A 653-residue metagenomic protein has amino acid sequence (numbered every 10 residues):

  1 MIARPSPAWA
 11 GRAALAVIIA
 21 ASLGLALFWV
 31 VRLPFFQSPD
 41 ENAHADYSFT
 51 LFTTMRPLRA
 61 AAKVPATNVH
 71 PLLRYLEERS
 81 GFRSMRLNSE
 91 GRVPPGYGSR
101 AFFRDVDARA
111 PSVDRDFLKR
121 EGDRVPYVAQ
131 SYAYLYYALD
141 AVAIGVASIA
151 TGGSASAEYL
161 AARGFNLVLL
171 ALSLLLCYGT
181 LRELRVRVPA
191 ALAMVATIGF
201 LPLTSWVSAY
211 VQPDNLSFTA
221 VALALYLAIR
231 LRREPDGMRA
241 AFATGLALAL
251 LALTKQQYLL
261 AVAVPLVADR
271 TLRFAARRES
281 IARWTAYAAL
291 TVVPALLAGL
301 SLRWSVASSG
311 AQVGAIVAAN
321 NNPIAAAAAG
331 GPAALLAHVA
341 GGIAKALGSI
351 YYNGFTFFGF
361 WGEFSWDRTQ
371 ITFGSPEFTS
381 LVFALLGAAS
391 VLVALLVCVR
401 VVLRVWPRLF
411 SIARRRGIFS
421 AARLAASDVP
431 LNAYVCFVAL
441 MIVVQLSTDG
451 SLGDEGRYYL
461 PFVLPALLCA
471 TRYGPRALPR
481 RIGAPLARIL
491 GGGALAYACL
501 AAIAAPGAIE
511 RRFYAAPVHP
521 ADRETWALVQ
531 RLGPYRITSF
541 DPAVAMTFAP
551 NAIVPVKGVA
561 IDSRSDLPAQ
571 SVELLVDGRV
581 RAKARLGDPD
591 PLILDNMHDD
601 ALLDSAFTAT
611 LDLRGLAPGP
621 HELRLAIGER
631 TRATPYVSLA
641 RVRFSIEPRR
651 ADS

Functional and structural regions predicted by a protein language model:
T54-A162, D367-S375: Interfacial juxtamembrane loops and adjacent helix segments that form the catalytic/substrate-binding surfaces
S131-Y132, G152-A171, G348-C436: Membrane-interface anchor segments at the N-terminal boundary of transmembrane helices in multi-pass membrane enzymes
A150-S156, C177-F200, T219: Transmembrane-helix signature of polytopic, membrane-embedded enzymes that assemble or transfer cell-envelope glycans
L160-R185, L223: Transmembrane-helix motifs of polytopic, lipid-linked glycan transferases
R185, A224-A243: Membrane-interface transmembrane helices that cradle and orient dolichyl/undecaprenyl
W206-S217: Short acidic/glycine- and proline-prone juxtamembrane loop motifs at membrane-interface regions of multi-pass membrane
A240-Q256, A261-V267, L296: Membrane-interface alpha helices of multi-pass inner-membrane proteins
T271, R283-L396, A504-R511: Membrane-lumen/periplasm interface segments of specific transmembrane helices in polyprenyl phosphate-linked
